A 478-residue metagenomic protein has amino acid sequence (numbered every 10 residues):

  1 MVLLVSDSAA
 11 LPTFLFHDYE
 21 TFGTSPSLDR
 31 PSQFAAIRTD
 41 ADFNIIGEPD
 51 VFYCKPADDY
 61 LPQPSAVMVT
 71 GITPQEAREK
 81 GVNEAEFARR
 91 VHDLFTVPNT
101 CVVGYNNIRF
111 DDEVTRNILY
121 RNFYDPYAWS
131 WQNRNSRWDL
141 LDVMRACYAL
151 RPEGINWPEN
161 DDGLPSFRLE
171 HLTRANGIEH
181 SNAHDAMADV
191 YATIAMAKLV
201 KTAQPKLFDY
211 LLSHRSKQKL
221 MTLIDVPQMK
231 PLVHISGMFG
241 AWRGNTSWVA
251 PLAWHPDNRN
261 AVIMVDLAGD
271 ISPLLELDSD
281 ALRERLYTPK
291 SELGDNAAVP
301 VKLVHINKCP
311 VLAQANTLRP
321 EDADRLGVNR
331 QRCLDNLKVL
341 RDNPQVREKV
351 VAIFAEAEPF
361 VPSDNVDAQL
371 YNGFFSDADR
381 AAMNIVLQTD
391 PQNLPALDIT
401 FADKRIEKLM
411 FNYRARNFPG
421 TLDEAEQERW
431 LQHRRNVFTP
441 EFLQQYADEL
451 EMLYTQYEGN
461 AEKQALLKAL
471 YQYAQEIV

Functional and structural regions predicted by a protein language model:
M1-N44: Entry/capping segment at the start of metal-dependent catalytic domains with acidic active-site entry clusters
L3-S6, T21-P26, V51, Q75 (+2 more regions): N-terminal glycine/serine-rich phosphate-binding loop of ATP-dependent small-molecule kinases, especially carbohydrate
D29-S32, R38-T39, N44-T70, D93-P205 (+5 more regions): Metal-dependent phosphoesterase core characteristic of DEDDh/y 3'-5' exonuclease domains
T70-F87, L94: Metal-dependent phosphoesterase signature
S213-L293: Acidic catalytic cores of enzymes that act on phosphate-bearing nucleotides/polynucleotides
P256-H433: Long, charge-rich C-terminal accessory regions
E426-V478: C-terminal non-catalytic accessory extensions
